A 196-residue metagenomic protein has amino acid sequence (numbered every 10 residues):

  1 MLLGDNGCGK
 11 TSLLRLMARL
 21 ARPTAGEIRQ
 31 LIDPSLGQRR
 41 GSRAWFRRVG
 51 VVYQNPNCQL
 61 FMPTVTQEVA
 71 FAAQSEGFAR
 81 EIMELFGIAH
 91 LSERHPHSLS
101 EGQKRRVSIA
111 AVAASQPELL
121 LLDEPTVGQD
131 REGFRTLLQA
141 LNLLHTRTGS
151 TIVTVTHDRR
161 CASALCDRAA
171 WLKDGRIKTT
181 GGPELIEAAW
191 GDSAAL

Functional and structural regions predicted by a protein language model:
A18: Helix-to-loop junction immediately C-terminal to a conserved catalytic motif
E27-A44: ABC ATPase NBD Q-loop/coupling interface
G77-L91: Conserved ABC ATPase "signature" region
H95-L99, Q103: Conserved ABC ATPase signature
L120-D123: Catalytic Walker B motif of ABC-type/P-loop ATPase nucleotide-binding domains
T156-H157: H-loop/switch region of ABC-family ATPase nucleotide-binding domains
R176-L196: Conserved beta-strand-loop-alpha-helix hinge in the C-terminal portion of ABC ATPase nucleotide-binding domains
